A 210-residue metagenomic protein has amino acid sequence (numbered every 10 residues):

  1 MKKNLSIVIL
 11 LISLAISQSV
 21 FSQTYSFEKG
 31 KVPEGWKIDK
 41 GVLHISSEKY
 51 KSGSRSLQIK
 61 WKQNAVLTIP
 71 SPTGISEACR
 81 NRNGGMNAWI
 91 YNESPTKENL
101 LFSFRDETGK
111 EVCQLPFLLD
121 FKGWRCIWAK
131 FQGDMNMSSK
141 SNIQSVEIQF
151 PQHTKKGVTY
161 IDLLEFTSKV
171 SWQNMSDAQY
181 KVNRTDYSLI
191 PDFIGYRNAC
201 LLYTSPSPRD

Functional and structural regions predicted by a protein language model:
M1-V8: Bacterial N-terminal signal peptides that target proteins for export
V8-S17: Bacterial N-terminal signal peptides
F21-I38, Q173-A199: Extracellular carbohydrate-recognition regions
S46-V66: Short carbohydrate-recognition loop motifs
W61-M137, G157: Extracellular ligand-binding interfaces
V146, D162-F166: Extracellular beta-strand elements of beta-rich domains used for carbohydrate recognition/degradation or cell-matrix
I148-K155: Short beta-strand-plus-loop segments that form exposed binding edges in beta-rich domains
Y203-D210: Conserved small/polar residues in nucleotide/adenosyl-binding loops
